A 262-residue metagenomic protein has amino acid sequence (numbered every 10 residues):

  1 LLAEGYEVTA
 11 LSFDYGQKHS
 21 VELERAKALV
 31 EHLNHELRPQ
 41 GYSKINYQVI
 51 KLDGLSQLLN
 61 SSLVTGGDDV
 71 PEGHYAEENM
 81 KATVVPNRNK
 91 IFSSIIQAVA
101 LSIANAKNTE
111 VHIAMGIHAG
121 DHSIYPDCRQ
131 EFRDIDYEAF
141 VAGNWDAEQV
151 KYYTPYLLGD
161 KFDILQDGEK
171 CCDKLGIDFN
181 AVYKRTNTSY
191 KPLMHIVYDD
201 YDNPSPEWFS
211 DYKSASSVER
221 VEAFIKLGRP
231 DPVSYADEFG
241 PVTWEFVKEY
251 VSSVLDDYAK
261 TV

Functional and structural regions predicted by a protein language model:
L1-I177, S217: ATP-dependent adenylation/nucleotidyltransferase module used to activate substrates
G143, L158-F162, Q166, C171-S210: Cys/His-rich Zn2+-binding cysteine-cluster or related metal-binding knuckle/ribbon modules and their
L193-F209, A215-Y258: Iron-sulfur (Fe-S) cluster-binding segments and ferredoxin-like electron-carrier domains, especially [2Fe-2S]
